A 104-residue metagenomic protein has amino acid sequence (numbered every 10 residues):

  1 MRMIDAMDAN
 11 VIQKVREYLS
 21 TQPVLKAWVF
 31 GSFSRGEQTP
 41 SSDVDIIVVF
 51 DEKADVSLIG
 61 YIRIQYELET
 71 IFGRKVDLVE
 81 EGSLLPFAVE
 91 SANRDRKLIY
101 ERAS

Functional and structural regions predicted by a protein language model:
M1-K26, R35-P40, K53-S104: Catalytic core of pol beta-like nucleotidyltransferases
S32: P-loop (Walker A) phosphate-binding loop of NTP-binding proteins
S42-V44: Change "...and in nucleic-acid phosphodiester-cleaving endonucleases..." to "...and in nucleic-acid processing enzymes
I47-D51: Short hydrophobic/aromatic beta-strand micro-patches that form the beta-sheet surface supporting nucleotide- or nucleic
